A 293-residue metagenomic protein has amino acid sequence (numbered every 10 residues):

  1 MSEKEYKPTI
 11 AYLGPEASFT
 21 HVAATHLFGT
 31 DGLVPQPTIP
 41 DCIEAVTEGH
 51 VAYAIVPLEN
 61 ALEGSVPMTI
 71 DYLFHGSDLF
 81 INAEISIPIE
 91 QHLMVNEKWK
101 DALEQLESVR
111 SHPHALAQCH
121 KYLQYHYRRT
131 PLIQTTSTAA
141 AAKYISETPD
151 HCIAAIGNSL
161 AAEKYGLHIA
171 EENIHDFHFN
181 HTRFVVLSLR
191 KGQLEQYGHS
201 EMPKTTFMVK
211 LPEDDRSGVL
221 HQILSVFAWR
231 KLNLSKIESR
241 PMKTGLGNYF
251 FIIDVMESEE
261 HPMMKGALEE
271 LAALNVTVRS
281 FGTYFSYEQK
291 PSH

Functional and structural regions predicted by a protein language model:
M1-H293: Domain-level signature for soluble enzymes in the chorismate/prephenate branch of the shikimate pathway
